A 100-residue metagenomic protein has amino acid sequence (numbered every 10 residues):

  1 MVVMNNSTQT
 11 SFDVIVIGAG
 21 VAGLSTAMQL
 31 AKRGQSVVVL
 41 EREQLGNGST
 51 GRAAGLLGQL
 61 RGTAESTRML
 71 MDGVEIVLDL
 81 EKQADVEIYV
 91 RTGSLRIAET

Functional and structural regions predicted by a protein language model:
M1-S11: A short, basic/flexible loop-to-alpha-helix module at the beginning of a structural domain
V2-M4, S25, A31, E81-A84: A generic local structural motif
N6-S7, G46-S49, V86-I88: Short secondary-structure boundary/capping segments
F12-V38: N-terminal Rossmann-like FAD-binding beta1-loop-alpha1 element of flavoenzymes
I17-G20, E41, A53, R91-G93: A secondary-structure boundary/capping signal
T26, T50, T92: Ser/Thr-centric signal marking residues that sit in or immediately flank functional binding/regulatory motifs
A31-G51: Glycine-rich FAD pyrophosphate-binding loop
G55-T100: Dinucleotide-binding Rossmann-like beta1-alpha1 core, especially the glycine-rich loop that anchors the ADP
